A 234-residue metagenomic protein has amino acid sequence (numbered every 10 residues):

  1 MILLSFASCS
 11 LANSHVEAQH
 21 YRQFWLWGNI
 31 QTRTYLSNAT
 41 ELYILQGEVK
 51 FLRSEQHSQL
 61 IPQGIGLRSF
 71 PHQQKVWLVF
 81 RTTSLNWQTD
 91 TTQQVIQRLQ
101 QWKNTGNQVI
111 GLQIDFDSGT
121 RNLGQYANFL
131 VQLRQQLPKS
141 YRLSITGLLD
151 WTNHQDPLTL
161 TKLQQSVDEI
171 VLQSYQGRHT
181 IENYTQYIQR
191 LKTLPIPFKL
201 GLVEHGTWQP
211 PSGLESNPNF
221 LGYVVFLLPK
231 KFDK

Functional and structural regions predicted by a protein language model:
M1-A7: Bacterial N-terminal signal peptides
C9-K234: Secreted glycan hydrolases and related glycan-binding modules that recognize and/or cleave
